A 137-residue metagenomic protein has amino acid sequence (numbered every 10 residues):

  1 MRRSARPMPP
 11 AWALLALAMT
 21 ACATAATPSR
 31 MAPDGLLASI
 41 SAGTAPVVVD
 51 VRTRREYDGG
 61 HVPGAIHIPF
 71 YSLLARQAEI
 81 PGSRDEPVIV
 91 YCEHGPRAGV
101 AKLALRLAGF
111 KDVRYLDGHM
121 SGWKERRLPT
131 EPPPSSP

Functional and structural regions predicted by a protein language model:
M1-R2, P9: N-terminal hydrophobic targeting signals that begin at the initiator methionine
R2-R3, L15, M19-V47, R54-P87 (+1 more regions): Rhodanese-like catalytic fold shared by cysteine-dependent sulfurtransferases and DSP/PTP-type phosphatases
P7-L15: Sec-dependent N-terminal signal peptides
Y91: Short, surface-exposed ligand- or partner-binding patches at beta-edge/loop junctions that are enriched in aromatics
